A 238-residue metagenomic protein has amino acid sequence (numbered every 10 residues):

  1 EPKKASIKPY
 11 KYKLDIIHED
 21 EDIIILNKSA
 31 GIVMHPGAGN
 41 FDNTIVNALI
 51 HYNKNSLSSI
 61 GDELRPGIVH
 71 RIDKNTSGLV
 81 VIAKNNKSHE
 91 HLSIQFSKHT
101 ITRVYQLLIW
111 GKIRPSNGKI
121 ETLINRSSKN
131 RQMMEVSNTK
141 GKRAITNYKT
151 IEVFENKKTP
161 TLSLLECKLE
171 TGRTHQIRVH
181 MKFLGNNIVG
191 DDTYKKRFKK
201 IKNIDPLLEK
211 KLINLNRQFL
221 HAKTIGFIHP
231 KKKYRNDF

Functional and structural regions predicted by a protein language model:
E1-F238: RNA pseudouridine synthases
